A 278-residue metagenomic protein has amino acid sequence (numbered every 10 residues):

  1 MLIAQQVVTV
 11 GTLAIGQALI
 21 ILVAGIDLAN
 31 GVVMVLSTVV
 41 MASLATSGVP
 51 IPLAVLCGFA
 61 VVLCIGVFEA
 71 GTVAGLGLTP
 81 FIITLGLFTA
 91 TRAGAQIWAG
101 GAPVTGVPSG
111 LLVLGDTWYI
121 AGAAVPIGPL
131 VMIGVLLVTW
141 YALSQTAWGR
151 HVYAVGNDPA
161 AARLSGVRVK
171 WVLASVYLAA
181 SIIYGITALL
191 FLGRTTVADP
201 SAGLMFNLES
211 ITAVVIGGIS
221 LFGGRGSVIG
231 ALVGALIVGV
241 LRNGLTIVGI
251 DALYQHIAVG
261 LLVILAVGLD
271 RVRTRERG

Functional and structural regions predicted by a protein language model:
M1-P50, G71-L78, V214, G218-I229 (+1 more regions): Single transmembrane alpha-helix segments in multi-pass membrane proteins
I3, V10-G11, V32-L36, P52-A60 (+6 more regions): Hydrophobic alpha-helical transmembrane segments
G16-Q17, F88-A93, P129-W140, Y177-T187 (+3 more regions): Hydrophobic core segments of alpha-helical transmembrane domains in multi-pass membrane transport and ion-translocation
V49-F88, V233-G234: Alpha-helical transmembrane segments within multi-pass membrane transporters and channels
P50, A54-G58, C64-E69, A121-A198: Helix-loop-helix "hairpin" substructures at the membrane interface of multi-pass membrane proteins
G66, Y184, R194-G260: Transmembrane alpha-helical segments in multi-pass inner-membrane proteins
L76, P80-T146, V172-S175, R194-G203 (+1 more regions): Transmembrane helix-bundle core of multi-pass membrane transporters and related energy-transducing complexes
L137, L164-W171, L241-G278: Cytosolic-side transmembrane-helix boundaries in multi-pass membrane proteins
